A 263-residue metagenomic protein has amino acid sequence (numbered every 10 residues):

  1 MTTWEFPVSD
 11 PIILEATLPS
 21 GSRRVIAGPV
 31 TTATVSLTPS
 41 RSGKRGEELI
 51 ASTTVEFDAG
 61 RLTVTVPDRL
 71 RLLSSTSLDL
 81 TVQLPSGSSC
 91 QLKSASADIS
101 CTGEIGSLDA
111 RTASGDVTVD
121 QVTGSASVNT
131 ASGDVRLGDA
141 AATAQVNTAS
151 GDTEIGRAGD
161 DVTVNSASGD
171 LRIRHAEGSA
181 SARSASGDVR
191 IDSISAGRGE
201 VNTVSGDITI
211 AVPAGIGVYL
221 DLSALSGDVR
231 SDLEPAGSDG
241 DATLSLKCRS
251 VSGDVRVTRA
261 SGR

Functional and structural regions predicted by a protein language model:
M1-R263: Intrinsically disordered, low-complexity terminal regions
